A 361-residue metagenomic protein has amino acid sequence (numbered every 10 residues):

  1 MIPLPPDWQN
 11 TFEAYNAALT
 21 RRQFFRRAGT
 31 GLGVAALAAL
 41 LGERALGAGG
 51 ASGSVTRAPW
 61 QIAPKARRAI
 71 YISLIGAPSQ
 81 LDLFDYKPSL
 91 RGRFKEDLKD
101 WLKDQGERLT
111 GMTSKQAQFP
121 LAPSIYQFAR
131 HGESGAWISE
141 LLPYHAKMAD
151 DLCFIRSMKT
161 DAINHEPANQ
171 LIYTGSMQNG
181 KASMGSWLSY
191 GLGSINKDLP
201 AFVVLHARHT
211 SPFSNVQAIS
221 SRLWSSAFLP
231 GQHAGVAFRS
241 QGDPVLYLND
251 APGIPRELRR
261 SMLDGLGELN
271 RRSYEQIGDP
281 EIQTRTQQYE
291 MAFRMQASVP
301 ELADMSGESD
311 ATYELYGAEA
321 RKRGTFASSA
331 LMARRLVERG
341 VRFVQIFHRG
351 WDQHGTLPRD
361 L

Functional and structural regions predicted by a protein language model:
M1-L361: Ligand-binding pockets and gating/stacking loops
